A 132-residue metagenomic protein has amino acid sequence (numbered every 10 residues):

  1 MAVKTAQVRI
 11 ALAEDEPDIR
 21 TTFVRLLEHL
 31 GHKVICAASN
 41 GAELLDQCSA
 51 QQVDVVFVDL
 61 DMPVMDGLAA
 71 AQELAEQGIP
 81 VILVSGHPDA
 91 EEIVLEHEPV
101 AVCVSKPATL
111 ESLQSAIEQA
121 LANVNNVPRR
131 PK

Functional and structural regions predicted by a protein language model:
M1-R9, L110-K132: Non-catalytic signal-transmission and effector/linker regions of two-component phosphorelay proteins
E16-C36: Two-component/phosphorelay signaling modules centered on CheY-like receiver
V24, A37-V55: Acidic, metal-coordinating helix/loop segments flanking the phosphotransfer/catalytic sites of two-component signaling
N40, D66-A69: Acidic catalytic/metal-coordinating carboxylates
D46, L68-I79: Short amphipathic alpha-helix used as the core "switch/output" element in two-component signaling
D59: Active-site residues of response regulator receiver
M62: Receiver (REC) domain active-site loop signature in two-component systems and cognate sites in sensor histidine kinases
